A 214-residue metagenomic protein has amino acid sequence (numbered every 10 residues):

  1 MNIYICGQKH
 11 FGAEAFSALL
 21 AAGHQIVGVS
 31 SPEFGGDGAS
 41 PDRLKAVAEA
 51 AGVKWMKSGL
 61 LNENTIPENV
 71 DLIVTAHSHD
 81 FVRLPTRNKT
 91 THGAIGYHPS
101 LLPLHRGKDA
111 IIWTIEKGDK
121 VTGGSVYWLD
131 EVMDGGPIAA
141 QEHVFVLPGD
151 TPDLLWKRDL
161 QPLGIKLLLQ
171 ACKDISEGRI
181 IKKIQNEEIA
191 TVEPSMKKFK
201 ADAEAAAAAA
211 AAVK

Functional and structural regions predicted by a protein language model:
M1-K214: One-carbon transfer enzymes
